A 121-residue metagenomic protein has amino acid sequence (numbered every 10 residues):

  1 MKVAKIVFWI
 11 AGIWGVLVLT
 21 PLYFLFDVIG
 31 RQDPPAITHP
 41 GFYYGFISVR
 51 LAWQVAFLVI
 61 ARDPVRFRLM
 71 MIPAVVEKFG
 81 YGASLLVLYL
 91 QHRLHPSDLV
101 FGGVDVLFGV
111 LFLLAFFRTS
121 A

Functional and structural regions predicted by a protein language model:
M1, L22-G45: Interfacial loop at the N-terminal end of multi-pass membrane proteins
M1-W14: Cytosolic juxtamembrane helix and N-cap/initiation of the first transmembrane helix
I13-P21, T38-R62, P73-F79: Core segments of alpha-helical transmembrane spans in multipass integral membrane proteins
L19-L22, F57-A61, L85-Y89, F112-F116: Structural signal for membrane-spanning alpha-helices in multi-pass inner-membrane proteins, emphasizing helix cores
Q32-F42, L69, P73, R93-V104: Non-cytosolic membrane-interface motifs at loop->transmembrane helix junctions
R62-R68: Membrane-helix interface "capping/anchor" motifs
G82-V100, F117: Membrane-helix boundary connector in multi-pass membrane proteins
L107-A121: Membrane-water interface at the C-terminal end of transmembrane alpha helices
